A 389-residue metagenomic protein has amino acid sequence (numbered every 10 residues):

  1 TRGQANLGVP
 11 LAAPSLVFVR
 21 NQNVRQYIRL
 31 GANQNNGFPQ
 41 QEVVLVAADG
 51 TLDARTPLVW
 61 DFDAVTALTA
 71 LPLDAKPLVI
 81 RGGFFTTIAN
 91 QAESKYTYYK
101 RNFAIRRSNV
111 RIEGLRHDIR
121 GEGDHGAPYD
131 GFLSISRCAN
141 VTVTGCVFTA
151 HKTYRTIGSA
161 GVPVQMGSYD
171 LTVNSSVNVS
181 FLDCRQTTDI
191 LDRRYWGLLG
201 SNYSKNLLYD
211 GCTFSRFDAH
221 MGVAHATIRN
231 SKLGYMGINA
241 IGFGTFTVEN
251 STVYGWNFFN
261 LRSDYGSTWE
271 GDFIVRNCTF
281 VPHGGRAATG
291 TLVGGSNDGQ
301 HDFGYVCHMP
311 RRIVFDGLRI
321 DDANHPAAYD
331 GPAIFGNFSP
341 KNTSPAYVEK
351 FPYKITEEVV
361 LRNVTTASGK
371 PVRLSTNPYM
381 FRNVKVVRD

Functional and structural regions predicted by a protein language model:
R2, Y27-I28, E93-T97, V162-P163 (+1 more regions): Short linear interaction motifs
G3-D61: Ser/Thr/Gly-rich low-complexity blocks that favor extended beta-strand/coil architectures
G8-N23, P72-A89, I105-I119, N140-T149 (+1 more regions): Parallel beta-helix/beta-solenoid
L16, V43, D49, P77 (+19 more regions): Detector for repetitive beta-architecture
G37-Q40, A47-Y96: Small/polar beta-strand repeat architecture
A67-L73, Q91-A92, Y98-R107, E122-G123 (+3 more regions): Right-handed parallel beta-helix
T87, Q91, G114, I119-G123 (+3 more regions): Extracellular beta-rich repeat passengers
E122-G242, F246, L261: Catalytic cores of extracellular degradative/oxidative enzymes
